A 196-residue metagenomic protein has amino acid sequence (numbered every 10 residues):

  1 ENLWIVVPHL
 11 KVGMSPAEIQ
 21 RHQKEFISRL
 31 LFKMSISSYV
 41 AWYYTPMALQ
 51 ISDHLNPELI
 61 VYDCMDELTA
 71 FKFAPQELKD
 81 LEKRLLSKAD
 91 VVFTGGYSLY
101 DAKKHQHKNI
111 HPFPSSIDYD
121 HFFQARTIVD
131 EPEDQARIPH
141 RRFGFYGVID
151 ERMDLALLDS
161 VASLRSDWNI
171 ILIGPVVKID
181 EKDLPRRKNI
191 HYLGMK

Functional and structural regions predicted by a protein language model:
E1-M34, S38, H191-Y192: A conserved catalytic-core segment of Leloir-type glycosyltransferases
Q23, E67-R84, E151: Nucleotide-sugar donor phosphate/pyrophosphate-binding loop at the beta->alpha transition of glycosyltransferases
I27-F32, P75-V92: Membrane-proximal helix-turn-helix segments that form the acceptor-binding/catalytic region of lipid-linked
S98, S116-A125: Carbohydrate-associated surface elements
F123-R137: A short helix/loop element that forms part of the nucleotide-sugar donor recognition site in Leloir-type
D134-M153, L158-A162, I170-I173: Conserved donor-binding/catalytic core segment of Leloir-type glycosyltransferases
N169-E181: Glycosyltransferase donor-sugar binding loop
I179-K196: Nucleotide-activated donor-binding/catalytic signature segment of Leloir-type glycosyltransferases, i.e., the conserved
